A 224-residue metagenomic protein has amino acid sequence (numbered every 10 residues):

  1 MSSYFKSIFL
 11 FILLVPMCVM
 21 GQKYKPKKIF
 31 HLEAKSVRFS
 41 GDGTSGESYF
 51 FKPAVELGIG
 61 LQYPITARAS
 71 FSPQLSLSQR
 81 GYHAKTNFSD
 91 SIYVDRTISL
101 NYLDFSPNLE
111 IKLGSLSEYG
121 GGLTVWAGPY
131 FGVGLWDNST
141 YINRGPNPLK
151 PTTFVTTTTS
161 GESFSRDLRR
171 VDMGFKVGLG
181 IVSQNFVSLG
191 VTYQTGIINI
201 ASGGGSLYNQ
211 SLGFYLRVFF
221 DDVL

Functional and structural regions predicted by a protein language model:
M1-K28, L216, F220: Bacterial Sec-dependent N-terminal signal peptides
Q22-K28, I65-A69, G114-G122, D222-L224: Short loop/turn motifs that connect adjacent beta-strands in outer-membrane beta-barrel proteins
P26-K28, F51-V55, S99-F105, G121 (+2 more regions): Residues that define the transmembrane beta-barrel architecture of outer-membrane proteins
I29, E47-D95, S188: Glycine- and aromatic-enriched membrane insertion/assembly motifs of diderm outer-membrane and organelle channel
I29-K35, Q74-S76, W126-Y130, G190-Q194 (+1 more regions): Transmembrane beta-strands of outer-membrane beta-barrel proteins
F39-Y49, Q79-L100, L135-L168, I200-G205 (+1 more regions): Flexible, solvent-exposed loop segments that connect beta-strands
Y63, L103, L109-S188, T192-I200 (+1 more regions): Outer-membrane beta-barrel transmembrane domain signature
E110, Y208-L224: Outer-membrane beta-barrel "beta-signal"
